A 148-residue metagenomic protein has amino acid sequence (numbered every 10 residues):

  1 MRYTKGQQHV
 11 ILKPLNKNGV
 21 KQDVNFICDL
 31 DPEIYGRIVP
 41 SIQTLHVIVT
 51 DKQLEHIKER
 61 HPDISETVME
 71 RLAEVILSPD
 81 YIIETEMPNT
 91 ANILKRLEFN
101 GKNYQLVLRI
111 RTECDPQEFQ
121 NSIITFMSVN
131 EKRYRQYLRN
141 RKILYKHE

Functional and structural regions predicted by a protein language model:
M1-E148: Ribonuclease/tRNase effector modules and their secretory precursors
